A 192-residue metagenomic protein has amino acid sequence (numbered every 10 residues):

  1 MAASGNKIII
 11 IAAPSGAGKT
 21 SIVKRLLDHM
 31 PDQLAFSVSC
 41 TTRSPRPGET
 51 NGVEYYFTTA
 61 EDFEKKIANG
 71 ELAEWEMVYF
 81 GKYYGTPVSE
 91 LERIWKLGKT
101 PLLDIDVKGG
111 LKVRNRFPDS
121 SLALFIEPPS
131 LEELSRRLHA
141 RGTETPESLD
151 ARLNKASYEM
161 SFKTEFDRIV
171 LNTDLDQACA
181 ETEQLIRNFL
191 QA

Functional and structural regions predicted by a protein language model:
A2, R136-E144, Y158-A192: NTP-dependent small-molecule kinase module
I11: Hydrophobic anchor at the beta1->P-loop junction of P-loop NTPases
G16: Walker A (P-loop) phosphate-binding loop of P-loop NTPases
K19: Conserved lysine of the Walker
I22-K24: Post-Walker A alpha-helix
D28-F36: Post-Walker A helix-loop "phosphate-sensing" segment adjacent to the P-loop in P-loop NTPases
S39-P101, K108-L111: ATP-dependent small-molecule kinase phosphotransfer cores that center on conserved nucleotide phosphate-binding segments
P101-D106, F117-A140: Conserved phosphate-donor/acceptor-positioning beta-strand/loop module used by diverse small-molecule
